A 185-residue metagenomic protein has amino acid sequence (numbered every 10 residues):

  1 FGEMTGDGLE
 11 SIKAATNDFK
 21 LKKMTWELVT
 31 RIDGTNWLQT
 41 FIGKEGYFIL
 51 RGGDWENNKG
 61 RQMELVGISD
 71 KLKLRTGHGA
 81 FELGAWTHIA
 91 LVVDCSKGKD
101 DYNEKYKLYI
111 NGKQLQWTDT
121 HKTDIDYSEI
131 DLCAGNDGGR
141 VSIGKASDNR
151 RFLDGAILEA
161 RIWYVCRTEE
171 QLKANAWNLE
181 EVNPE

Functional and structural regions predicted by a protein language model:
F1-E185: Extracellular glycan-associated modules
